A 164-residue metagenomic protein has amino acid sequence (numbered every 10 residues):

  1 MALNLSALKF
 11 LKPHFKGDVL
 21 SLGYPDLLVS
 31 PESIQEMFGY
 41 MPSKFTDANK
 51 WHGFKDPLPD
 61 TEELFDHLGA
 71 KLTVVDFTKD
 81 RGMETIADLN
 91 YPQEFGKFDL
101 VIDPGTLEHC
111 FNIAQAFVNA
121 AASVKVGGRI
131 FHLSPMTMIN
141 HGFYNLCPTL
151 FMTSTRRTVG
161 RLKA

Functional and structural regions predicted by a protein language model:
M1-F77, K163: N-terminal accessory regions of S-adenosyl-L-methionine
L3, H109-N112, L146-C147: Short, glycine/acidic-rich beta->alpha junctions
V19-L22, D56-N140: Conserved SAM-binding loop
P31-E36, T85-I86, F143-N145: Short aromatic-enriched loop/helix-cap "lid" or pocket-rim segments at secondary-structure transitions that line
R129-R157: Conserved class I S-adenosyl-L-methionine
R156-A164: Conserved S-adenosyl-L-methionine
